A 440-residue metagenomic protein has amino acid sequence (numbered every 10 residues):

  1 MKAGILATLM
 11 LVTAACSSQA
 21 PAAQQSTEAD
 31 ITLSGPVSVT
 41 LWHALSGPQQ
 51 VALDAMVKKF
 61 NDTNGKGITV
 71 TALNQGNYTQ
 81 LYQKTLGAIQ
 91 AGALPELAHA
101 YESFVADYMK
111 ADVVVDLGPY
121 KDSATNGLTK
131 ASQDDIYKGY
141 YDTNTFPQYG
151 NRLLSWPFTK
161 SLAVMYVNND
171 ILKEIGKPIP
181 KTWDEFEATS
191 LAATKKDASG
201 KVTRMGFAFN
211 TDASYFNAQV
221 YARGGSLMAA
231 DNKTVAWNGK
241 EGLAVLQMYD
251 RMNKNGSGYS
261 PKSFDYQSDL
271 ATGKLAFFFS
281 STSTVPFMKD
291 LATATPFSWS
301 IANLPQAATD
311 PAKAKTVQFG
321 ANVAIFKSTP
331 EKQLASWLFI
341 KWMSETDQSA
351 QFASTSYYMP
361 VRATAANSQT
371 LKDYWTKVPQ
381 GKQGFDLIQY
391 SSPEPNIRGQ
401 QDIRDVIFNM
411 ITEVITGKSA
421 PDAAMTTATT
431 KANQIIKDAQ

Functional and structural regions predicted by a protein language model:
M1-T40, D62, T426, T430-Q440: Short, low-complexity disordered leader/linker segments with a strong preference for bacterial N-terminal type II
Q25-T27, S103-L162, S300-A302, D373 (+1 more regions): Hinge/lid segment of periplasmic solute-binding proteins
I31, G118-I136, D197-G200, M205-G206 (+5 more regions): Short, solvent-exposed loop/beta-turn-alpha elements that line the ligand-binding surface or hinge of extracytoplasmic
K59, T63-I136, K173-K181, K274-F277 (+1 more regions): Extracytoplasmic "Venus flytrap"/periplasmic binding protein-like
T63, I175, L243, Q247 (+2 more regions): Extracytoplasmic/periplasmic substrate-recognition and gating elements
G87-A88, E96, N126-I171, M205 (+2 more regions): A structural signal for short loop-to-beta-strand junctions that line the ligand-binding cleft of periplasmic/secreted
S132-K138, D142-Q148, A302-L304, S354-V406 (+1 more regions): Long, aromatic- and glycine/proline-rich binding clefts that accommodate carbohydrate-like moieties
T189-A192, D231-S260: Glycine-centered hinge/linker elements that transmit conformational signals in sensory and ligand-binding systems
